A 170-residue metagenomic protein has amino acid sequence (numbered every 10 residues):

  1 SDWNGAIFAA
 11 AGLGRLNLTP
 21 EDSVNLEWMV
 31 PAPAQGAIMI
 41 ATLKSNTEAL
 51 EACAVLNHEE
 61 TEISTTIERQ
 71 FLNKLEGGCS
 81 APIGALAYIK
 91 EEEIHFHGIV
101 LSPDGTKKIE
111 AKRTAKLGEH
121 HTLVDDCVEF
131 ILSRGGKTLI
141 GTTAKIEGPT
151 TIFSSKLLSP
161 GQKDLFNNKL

Functional and structural regions predicted by a protein language model:
S1-L170: Small-molecule-sensing regulatory modules
